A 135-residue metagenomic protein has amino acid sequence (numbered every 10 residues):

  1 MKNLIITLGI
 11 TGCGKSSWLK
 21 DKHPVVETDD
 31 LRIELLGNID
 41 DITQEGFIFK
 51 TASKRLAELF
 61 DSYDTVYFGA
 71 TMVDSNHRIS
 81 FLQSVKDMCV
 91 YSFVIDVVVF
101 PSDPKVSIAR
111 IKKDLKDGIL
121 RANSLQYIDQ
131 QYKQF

Functional and structural regions predicted by a protein language model:
M1-L8, C13, S17, H23-P24 (+1 more regions): Conserved GTP-binding G-domain of TRAFAC-class P-loop NTPases and closely related GTPase folds
L4, F47, F60-D61, M88-C89 (+1 more regions): Compositionally biased low-complexity segments enriched in polar/charged residues
L8-G9, F68-T71: Short His-Asn-centered micro-motif
S16-V66, V73: Conserved substrate/cofactor phosphate-moiety recognition/catalytic segment in nucleotide-dependent phosphotransferases
E34, V73-I119: ATP-dependent NMP and nucleoside kinases share a basic, alpha-helical "lid"
E45-S53, S75, P101, L125-Y132: Amphipathic alpha-helical transducer elements in NTP-driven molecular machines
K54-A57, D61, I79, Q83-K86 (+1 more regions): Surface-exposed alpha-helical segments enriched in charged/polar residues
V66-F68, K113: Short glycine-rich, basic-tinged beta-strand/loop micro-motifs
